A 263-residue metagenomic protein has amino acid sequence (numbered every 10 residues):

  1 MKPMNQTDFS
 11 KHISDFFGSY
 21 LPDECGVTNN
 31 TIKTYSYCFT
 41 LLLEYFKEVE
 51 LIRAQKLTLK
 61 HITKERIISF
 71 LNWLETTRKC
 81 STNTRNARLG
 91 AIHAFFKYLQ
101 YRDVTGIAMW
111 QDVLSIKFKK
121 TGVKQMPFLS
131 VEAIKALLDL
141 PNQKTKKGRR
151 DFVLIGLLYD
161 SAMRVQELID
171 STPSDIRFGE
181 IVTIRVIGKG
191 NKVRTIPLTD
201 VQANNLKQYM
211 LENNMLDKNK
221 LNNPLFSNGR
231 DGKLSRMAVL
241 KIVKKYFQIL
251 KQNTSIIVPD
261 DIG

Functional and structural regions predicted by a protein language model:
M1-G263: Conserved catalytic core of the tyrosine transesterase superfamily
